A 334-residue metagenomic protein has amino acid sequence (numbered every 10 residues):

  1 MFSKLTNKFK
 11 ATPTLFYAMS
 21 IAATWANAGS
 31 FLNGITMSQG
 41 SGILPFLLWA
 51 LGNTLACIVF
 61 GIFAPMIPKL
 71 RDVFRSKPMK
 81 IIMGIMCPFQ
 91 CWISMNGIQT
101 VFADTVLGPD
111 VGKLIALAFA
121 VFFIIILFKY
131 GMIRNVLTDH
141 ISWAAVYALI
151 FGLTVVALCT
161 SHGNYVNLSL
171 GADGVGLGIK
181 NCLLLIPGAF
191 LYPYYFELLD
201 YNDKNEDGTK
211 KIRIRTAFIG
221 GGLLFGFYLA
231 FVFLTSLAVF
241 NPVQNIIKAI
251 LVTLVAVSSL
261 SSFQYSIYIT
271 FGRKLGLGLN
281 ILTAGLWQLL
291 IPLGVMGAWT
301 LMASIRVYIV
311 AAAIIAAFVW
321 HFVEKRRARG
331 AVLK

Functional and structural regions predicted by a protein language model:
M1-L32, L127-L137, W143, L149-L153 (+4 more regions): Membrane-interface "cap" regions at the ends of multi-pass membrane proteins
F2-A11, L137-T138, K274-W287, T300-K334: C-terminal membrane-solvent junction of multi-pass transporters and transport-like membrane proteins
K8-D72, L183-G188, Y195-V255, L290: Membrane-interface helix-loop-helix modules in multi-pass membrane proteins
A23, L48-Y130, L184, I247-S261 (+2 more regions): Helix-loop-helix module between adjacent transmembrane segments
T24, N53-C57, C87, A120-I124 (+5 more regions): Residue-level recognition of pore/gate-forming positions within transmembrane alpha-helices of multi-pass
A28-Q39, L44, I67, Q90-T105 (+5 more regions): Transmembrane helix-loop junctions in multi-pass membrane proteins
R75-M83, P88, L117, R213 (+4 more regions): Loop-to-transmembrane helix boundary motifs in multi-pass membrane proteins
P88-I115, F122-A172, I186-G188, L234 (+1 more regions): Hydrophobic alpha-helical segments and their helix-loop junctions in multi-pass secondary transporters
